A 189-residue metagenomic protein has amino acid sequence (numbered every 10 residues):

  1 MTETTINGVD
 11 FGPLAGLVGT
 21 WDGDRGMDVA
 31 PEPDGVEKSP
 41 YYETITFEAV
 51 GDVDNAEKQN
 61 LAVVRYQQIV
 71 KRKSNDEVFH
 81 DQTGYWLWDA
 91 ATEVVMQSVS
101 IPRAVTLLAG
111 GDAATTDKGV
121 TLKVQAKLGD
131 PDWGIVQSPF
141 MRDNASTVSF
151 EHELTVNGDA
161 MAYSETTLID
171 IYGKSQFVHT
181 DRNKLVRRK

Functional and structural regions predicted by a protein language model:
T2-K189: Soluble ligand-binding/transfer domains with enclosed cavities or grooves
